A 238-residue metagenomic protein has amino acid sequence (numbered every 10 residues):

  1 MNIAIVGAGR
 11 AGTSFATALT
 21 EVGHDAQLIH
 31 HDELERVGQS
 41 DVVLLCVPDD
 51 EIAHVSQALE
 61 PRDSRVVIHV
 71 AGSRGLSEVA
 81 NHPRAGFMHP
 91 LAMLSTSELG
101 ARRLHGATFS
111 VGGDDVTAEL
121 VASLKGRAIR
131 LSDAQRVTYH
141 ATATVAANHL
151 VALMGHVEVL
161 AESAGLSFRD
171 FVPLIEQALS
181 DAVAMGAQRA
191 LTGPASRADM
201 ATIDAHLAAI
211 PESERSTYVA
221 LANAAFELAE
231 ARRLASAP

Functional and structural regions predicted by a protein language model:
M1-Q39: NAD(P)+-binding Rossmann beta1-loop-alpha1 motif at the extreme N-terminus of oxidoreductases
I3, D25-Q27, R65, A85 (+2 more regions): Hydrophobic anchor at the start of a short beta-strand that flanks the dinucleotide cofactor-binding loop
T13-T17, D32-G100: Rossmann-like NAD(P)(H) cofactor-binding subdomain of soluble oxidoreductases
F15-D25, L99-A184: Internal alpha-helical scaffold of NAD(P)-dependent oxidoreductase catalytic cores
L28, H69, G86-F87, S110-V111 (+1 more regions): Structural signal for conserved beta-strand scaffold positions within catalytic alpha/beta enzyme cores
R169-P238: NAD(P)-dependent Rossmann-like dehydrogenase/reductase catalytic/cofactor-binding core
